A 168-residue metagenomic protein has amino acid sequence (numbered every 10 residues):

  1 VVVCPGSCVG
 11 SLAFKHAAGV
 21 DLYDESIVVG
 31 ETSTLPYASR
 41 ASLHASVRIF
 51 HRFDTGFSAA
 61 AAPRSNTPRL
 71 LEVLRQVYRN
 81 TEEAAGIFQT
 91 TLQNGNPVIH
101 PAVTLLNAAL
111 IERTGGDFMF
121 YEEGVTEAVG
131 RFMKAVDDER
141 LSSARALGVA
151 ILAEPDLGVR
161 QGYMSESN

Functional and structural regions predicted by a protein language model:
V1-S42: Rossmann-like NAD(P)(H) cofactor-binding subdomain of soluble oxidoreductases
S11, L71, R140: Generic structural marker for isolated residues within well-ordered, non-membrane alpha-helices of soluble domains
H16, P36-F132, V136: Substrate/ligand-engaging "lid" and interaction regions
L22, E82, G148-I151: Secondary-structure boundary/capping signal
E25, F53-T55, N168: Residue-level preference for short coil/turn positions at secondary-structure junctions
V129, D137-N168: Small-residue-rich helix-loop
